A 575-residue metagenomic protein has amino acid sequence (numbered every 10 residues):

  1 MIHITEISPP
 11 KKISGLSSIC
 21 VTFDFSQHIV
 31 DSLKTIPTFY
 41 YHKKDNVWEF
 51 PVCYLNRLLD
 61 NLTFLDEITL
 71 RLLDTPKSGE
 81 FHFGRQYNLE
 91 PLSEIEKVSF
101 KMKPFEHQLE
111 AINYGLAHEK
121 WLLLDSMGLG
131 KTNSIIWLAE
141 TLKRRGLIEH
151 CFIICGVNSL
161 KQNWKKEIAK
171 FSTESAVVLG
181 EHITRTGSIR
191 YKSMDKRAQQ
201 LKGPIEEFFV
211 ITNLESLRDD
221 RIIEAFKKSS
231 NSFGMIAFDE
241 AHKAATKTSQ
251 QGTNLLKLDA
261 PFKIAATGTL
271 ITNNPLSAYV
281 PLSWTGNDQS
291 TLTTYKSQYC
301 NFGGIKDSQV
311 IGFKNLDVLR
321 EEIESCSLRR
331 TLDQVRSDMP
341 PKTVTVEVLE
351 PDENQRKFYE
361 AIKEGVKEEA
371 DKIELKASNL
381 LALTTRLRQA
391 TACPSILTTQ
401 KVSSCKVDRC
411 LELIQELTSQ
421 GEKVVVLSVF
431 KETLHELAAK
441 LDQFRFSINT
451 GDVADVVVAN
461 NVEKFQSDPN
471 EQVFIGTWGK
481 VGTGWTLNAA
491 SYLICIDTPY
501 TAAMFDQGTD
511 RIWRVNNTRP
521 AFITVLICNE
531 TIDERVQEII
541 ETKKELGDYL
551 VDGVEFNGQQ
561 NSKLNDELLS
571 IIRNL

Functional and structural regions predicted by a protein language model:
M1-M102: Accessory DNA-engaging acidic/polar modules
Y87-L124: Conserved pre-motif I regulatory segment
N113-W121, T132-L147, N254, W284-T285: Walker A/P-loop NTP-binding motif
S126, G130, S134-L147, F152-G156 (+3 more regions): Conserved Helicase C-terminal RecA-like lobe
I148-H150, K170, H182-F208, G234-F238 (+3 more regions): Conserved P-loop NTPase motor "coupling/switch" region that bridges the ATPase
N158, V178-K196, L214-D219, K243-T248 (+4 more regions): Conserved helicase motor
G234, H242, T246, Q251-L256 (+6 more regions): Helicase motor interdomain insertion/brace
A245, L258-Y295, V335-K363, Q472 (+1 more regions): SF2 helicase/translocase ATPase core recognition
